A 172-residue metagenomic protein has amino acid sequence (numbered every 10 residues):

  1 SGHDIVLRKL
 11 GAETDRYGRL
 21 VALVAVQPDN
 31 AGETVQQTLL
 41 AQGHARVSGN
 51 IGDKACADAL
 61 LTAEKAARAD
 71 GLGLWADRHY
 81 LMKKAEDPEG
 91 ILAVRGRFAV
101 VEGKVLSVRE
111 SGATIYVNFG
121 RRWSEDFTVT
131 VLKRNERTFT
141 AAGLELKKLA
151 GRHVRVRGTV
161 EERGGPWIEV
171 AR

Functional and structural regions predicted by a protein language model:
S1-R172: Small beta-barrel nucleic-acid-binding modules, primarily SNase/OB-fold domains and secondarily Tudor-like barrels
